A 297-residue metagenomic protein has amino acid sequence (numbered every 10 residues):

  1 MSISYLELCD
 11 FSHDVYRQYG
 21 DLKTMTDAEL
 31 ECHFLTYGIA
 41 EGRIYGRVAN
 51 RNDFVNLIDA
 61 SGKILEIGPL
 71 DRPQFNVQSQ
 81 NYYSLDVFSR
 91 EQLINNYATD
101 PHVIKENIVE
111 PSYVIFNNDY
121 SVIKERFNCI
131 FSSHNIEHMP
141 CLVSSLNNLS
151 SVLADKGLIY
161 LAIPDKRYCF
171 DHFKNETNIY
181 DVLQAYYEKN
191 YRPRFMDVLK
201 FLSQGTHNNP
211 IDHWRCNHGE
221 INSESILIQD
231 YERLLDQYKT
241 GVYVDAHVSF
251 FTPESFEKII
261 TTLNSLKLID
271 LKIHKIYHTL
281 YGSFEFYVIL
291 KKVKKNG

Functional and structural regions predicted by a protein language model:
M1-N50: Charge-rich, low-complexity intrinsically disordered regions
T24, C129-P140, A246-F250, Y277: Short, charged/polar micro-motifs that form catalytic or ligand-binding hotspots
R47-D59: Class I SAM-dependent methyltransferase Rossmann-like catalytic core, especially the SAM/SAH-binding loop
N56-D59, V122, L268: Structural motif
G62-H172, V288-K294: Conserved SAM-binding loop
V103-Y120, S144, N148, L158-K294: S-adenosyl-L-methionine-dependent methyltransferase catalytic module, highlighting the catalytic core
